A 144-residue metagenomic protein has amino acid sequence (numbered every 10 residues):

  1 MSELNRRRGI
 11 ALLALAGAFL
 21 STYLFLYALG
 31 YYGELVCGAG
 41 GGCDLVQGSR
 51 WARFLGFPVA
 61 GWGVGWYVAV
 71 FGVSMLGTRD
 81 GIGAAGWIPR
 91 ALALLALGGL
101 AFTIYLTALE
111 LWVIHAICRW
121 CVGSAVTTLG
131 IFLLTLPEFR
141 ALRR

Functional and structural regions predicted by a protein language model:
M1-R144: Membrane-interfacial helix-loop segments of redox and metal-homeostasis proteins, especially TM-loop-TM junctions
